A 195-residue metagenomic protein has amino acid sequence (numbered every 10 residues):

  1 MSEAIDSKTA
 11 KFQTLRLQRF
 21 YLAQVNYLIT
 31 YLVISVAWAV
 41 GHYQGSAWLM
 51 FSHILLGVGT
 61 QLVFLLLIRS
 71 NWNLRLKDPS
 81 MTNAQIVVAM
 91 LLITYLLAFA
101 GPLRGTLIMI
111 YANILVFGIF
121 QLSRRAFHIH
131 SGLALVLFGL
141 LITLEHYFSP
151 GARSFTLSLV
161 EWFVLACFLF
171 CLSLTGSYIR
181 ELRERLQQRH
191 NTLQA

Functional and structural regions predicted by a protein language model:
M1-N71: N-terminal signal-anchor/first transmembrane helix of integral membrane proteins
Y27-L32, I86-L92: Core segments of transmembrane alpha-helices that mediate helix-helix packing or line hydrophobic substrate/ligand
V33-V58, N71-T82, A100-R104, F120-E184: Alpha-helical transmembrane segments and their interfaces in multipass membrane proteins
A47, R75-L76, V87-V88, I108-Y111: Short hydrophobic/aromatic segments of transmembrane alpha-helices and their interfaces
L62-R69, P79-L91, L97: Short alpha-helical interface patches
L91-G101, M109-F127: Generic transmembrane alpha-helix motif of multi-pass integral membrane proteins
R180, E184-Q187, N191-Q194: Signal-transmission coiled-coil "S-helix" linker that connects upstream sensory/regulatory modules
